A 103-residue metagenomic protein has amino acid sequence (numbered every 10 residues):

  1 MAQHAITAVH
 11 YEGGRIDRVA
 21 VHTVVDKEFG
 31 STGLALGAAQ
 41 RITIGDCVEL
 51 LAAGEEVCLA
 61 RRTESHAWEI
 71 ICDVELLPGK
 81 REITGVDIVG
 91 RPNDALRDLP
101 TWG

Functional and structural regions predicted by a protein language model:
M1-T32: Short, surface-exposed binding/anchoring microloops in extracellular/periplasmic proteins
I6, I16, I42-I44, I70-I71 (+1 more regions): Weak global preference for isoleucine
Y11-E12, E28-S31, A35, A52 (+3 more regions): Intrinsically disordered, low-complexity segments enriched in small/polar residues
D17-V21, A35, I88-G90, A95-L96: Non-catalytic beta-sheet/beta-sandwich ligand-binding modules that flank or precede catalytic cores
V19-V24, E56-R61, K80-I83: Short polybasic amphipathic segments
K27-C72: Acidic, aromatic-enriched beta-alpha/helix-loop junctions
R62-G103: Short, compact, well-ordered microdomains
